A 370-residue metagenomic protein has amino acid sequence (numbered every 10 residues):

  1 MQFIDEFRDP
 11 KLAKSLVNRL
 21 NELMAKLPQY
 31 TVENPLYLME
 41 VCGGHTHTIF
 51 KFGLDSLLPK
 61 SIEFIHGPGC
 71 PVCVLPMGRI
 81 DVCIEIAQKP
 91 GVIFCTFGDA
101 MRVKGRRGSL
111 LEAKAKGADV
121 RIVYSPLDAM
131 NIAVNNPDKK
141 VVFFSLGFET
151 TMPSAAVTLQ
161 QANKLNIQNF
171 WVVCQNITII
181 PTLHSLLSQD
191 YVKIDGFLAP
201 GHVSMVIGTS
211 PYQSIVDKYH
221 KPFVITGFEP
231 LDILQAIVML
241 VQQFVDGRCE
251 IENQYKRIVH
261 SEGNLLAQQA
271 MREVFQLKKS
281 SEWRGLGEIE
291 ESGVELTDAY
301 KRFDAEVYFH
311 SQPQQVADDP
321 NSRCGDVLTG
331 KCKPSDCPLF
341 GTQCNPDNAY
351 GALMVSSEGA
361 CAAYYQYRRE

Functional and structural regions predicted by a protein language model:
M1-D138, M152, A156, Q160-L165 (+5 more regions): Metallocofactor- and cofactor-centric catalytic cores in central/energy metabolism, strongly enriched
V173, Y191-H260: A conserved active-site cap/scaffold subdomain adjacent to cofactor or substrate pockets
N176-L183, G263-L266: Short, conserved secondary-structure transition motifs
Q235-D326: Internal helical hairpin/lid segments
